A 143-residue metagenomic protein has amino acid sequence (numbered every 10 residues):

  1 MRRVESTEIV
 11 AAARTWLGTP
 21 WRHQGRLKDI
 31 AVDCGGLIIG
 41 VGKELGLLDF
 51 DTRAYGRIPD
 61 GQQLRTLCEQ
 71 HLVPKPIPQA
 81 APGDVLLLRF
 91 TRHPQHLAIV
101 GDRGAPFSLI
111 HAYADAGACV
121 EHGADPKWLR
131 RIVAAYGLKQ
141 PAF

Functional and structural regions predicted by a protein language model:
M1-H23, L27: N-terminal intrinsically disordered, low-complexity, charge/repeat-rich segments that act as generic
R2-V10, F50-A118, P126: ...with weaker cross-activation on analogous glycine-rich loops/strands in unrelated enzymes
L17, K28, G46, D51: Glycine-rich, flexible loop/turn motifs
T19-W21, H71-P76, R131-A134: Short secondary-structure junctions
R26-L45: Active-site nucleophilic cysteine motif
L27, D115, L138-P141: Short, solvent-exposed coil/turn elements at secondary-structure transition points
H122: Conserved catalytic-core motifs of GNAT/GCN5-like acyltransferases
R130-F143: Low-complexity, Gly/Ser/Thr/Pro-rich intrinsically disordered linker/tail segments
